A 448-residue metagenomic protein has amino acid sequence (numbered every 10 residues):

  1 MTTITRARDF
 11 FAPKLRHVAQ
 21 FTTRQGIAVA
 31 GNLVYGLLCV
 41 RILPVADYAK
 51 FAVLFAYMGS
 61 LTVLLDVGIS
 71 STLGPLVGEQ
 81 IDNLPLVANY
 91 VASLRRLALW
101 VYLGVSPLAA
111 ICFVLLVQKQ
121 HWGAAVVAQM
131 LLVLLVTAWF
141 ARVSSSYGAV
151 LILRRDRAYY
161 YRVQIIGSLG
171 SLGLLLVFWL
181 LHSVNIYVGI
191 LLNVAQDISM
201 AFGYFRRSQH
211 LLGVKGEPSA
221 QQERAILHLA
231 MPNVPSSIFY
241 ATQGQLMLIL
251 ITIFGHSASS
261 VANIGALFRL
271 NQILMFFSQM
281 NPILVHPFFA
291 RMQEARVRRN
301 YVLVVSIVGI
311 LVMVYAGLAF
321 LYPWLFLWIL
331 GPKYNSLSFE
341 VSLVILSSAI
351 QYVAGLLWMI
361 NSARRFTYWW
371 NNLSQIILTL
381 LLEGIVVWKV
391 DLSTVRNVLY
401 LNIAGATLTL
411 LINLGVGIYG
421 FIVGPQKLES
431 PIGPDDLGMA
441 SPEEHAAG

Functional and structural regions predicted by a protein language model:
M1-K14, A158, R162, I186-N193 (+4 more regions): Interhelical loop/hinge segments that connect adjacent transmembrane helices in multipass membrane
R16-G36, Q164-S171, V188-S208, A220-H286 (+1 more regions): Transmembrane helical elements of multi-pass membrane transporters/channels
H17-V29, L54, V63-V117, Q129 (+2 more regions): Membrane-water interface segments that mark the loop-to-transmembrane alpha-helix transition
Y48-A56, L131, A258-R269, S338-S342: Small-residue hotspots at the loop-to-helix junctions and early N-terminal turns of transmembrane alpha-helices
D66-D82, I152-L153, L212, N271-A295 (+1 more regions): Helix-loop junctions and terminal segments of transmembrane helices in multi-pass membrane transport/translocation
L115-V133, A258, L321-A349, R396: Interfacial segments at transmembrane-helix termini and the short loops linking adjacent helices
A128-V133, Y161-H210, S374-L381, S393-G420: Hydrophobic alpha-helical transmembrane segments
W139-V163, A290-R291, L346-L373: Membrane-interface junctions at transmembrane-helix termini in multi-pass inner-membrane proteins
